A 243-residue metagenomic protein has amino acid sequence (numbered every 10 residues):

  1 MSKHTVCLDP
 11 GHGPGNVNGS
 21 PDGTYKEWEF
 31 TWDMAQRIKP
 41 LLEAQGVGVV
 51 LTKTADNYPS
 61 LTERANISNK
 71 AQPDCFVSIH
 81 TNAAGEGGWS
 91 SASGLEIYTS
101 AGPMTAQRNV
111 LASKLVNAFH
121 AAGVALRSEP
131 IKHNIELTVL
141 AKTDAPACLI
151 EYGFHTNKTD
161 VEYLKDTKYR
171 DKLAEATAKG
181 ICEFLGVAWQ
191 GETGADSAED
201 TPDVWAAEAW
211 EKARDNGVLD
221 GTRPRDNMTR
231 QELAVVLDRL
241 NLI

Functional and structural regions predicted by a protein language model:
M1-S2, I243: Short, solvent-exposed mixed-charge patches
K3-T24: Short glycine-rich His-centered loop
K3-V6, W28-A195: Active-site-proximal helix/loop segments of hydrolytic enzymes
P14-G15, G123-A125, L242: Secretory-pathway/luminal and periplasmic proteins that interact with or process carbohydrate-rich
G15-N18, Q107, K158, G221: Short, solvent-exposed loop/turn elements at domain surfaces
T24-T31, T222-D226: Short, N-terminal intrinsically disordered low-complexity segments that are rich in Pro/Gly and polar/charged residues
A195-I243: Short, solvent-exposed alpha-helical surface patches in non-cytosolic proteins
